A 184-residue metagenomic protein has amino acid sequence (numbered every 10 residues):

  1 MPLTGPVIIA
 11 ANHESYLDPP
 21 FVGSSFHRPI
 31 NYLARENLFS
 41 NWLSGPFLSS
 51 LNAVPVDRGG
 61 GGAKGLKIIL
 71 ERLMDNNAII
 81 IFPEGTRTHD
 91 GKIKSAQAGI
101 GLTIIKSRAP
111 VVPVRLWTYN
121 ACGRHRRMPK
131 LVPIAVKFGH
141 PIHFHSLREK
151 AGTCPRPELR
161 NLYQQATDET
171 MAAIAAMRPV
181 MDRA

Functional and structural regions predicted by a protein language model:
M1, F26-H27, L48, F82-P83 (+2 more regions): Generic signal for short, ordered secondary-structure residues within or immediately flanking folded domains
M1-T4, A176: Short, Lys/Arg-rich amphipathic segments at extreme N-termini
L3-G61, I68: Catalytic core of membrane glycerolipid acyltransferases/transacylases, capturing the structured, soluble-facing
K64-A184: Non-catalytic C-terminal accessory region of glycerolipid acyltransferases and related lyso-lipid remodeling enzymes
